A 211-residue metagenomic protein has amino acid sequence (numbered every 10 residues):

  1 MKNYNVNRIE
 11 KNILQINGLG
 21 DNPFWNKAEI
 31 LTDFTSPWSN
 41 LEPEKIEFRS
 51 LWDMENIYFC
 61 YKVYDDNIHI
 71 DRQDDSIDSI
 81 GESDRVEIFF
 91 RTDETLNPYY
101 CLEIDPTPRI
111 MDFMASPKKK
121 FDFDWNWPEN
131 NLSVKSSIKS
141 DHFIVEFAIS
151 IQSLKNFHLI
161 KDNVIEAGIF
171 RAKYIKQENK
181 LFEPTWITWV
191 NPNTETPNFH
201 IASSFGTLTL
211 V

Functional and structural regions predicted by a protein language model:
M1-V211: Structural preference for beta-rich elements and adjacent junctions enriched in aromatics
